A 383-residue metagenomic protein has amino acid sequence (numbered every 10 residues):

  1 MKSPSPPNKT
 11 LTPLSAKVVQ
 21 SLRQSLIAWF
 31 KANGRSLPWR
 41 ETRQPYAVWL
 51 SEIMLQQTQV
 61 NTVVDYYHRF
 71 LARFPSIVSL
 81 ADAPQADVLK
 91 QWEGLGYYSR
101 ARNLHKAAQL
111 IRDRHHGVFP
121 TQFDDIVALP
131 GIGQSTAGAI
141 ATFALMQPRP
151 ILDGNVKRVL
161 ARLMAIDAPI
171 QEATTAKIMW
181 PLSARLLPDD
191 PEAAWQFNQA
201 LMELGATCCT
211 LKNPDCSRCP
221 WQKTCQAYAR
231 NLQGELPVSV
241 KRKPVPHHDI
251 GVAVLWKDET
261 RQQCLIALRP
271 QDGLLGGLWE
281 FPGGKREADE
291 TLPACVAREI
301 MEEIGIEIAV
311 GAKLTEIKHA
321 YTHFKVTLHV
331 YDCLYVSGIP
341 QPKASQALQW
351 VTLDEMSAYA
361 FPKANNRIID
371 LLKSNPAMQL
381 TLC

Functional and structural regions predicted by a protein language model:
M1-A16, G34-R35: Short, contiguous pre-domain boundary segments
S5-N8, M378-C383: Acidic, low-complexity intrinsically disordered tails
S25, W29-D215, W221-A229, E307: Catalytic cores of DNA base-excision repair glycosylases
M146, D249-G251, M301-I339: Active-site segment of metal-dependent pyrophosphate-handling enzymes, primarily the Nudix hydrolase catalytic core
R218, V252, I266, L328-D332 (+2 more regions): Conserved hydrophobic/aromatic beta-strand scaffold that supports enzyme active sites
A229-E280, A309: N-terminal strand-loop-strand
F281-T315, T352: The catalytic Nudix box helix
D332-N375: NUDIX/MutT-family hydrolases
